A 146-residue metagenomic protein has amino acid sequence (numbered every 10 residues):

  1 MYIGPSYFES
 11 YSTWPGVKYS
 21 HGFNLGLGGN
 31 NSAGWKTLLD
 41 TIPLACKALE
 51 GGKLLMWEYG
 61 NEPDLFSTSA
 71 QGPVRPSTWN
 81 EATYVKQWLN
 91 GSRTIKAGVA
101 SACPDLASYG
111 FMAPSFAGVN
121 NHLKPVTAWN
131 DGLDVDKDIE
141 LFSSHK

Functional and structural regions predicted by a protein language model:
M1-W14: Active-site-adjacent substrate/metal-binding segments within catalytic domains of carbohydrate-active enzymes
Y2, L25-E140, H145-K146: Active-site cleft segment of glycoside hydrolase catalytic domains centered on the general acid/base Glu
P15-G16, V99: Glycine-centered loop/turn motif at secondary-structure junctions
K18-F23: Short, well-structured secondary-structure segments
